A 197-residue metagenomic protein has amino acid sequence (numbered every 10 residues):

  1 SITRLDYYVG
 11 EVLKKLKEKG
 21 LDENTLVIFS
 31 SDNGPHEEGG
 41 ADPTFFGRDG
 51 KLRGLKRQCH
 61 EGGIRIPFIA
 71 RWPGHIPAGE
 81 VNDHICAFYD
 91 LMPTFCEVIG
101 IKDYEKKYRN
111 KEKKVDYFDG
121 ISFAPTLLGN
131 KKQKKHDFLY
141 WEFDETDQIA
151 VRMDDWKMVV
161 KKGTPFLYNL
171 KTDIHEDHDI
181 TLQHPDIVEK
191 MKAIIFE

Functional and structural regions predicted by a protein language model:
T3-G10, C86-P93, Y117-I121, P165 (+4 more regions): A structural signal for well-ordered alpha-helical segments within the folded catalytic domains of diverse enzymes
R4-P43: Metal-dependent active-site segment of extracytoplasmic phospho-/sulfohydrolases and closely related
D6-L13, K17, M92-C96, G100 (+4 more regions): Non-transmembrane alpha-helical segments in soluble domains of secreted/periplasmic/extracellular proteins
S30-S31, I69, F88: Generic enzyme active-site microenvironment
P35-C59, H75-H84, Y89-L170: C-terminal cap/loop subdomain of S1 sulfatases and analogous C-terminal strand-loop tails that border
G40, H178-D186: Active-site-proximal N-terminal segment of extracellular/periplasmic enzymes that hydrolyze or transfer
I76-G79, H175-D179: Short small-residue beta-strand/loop micro-motif enriched in glycine and branched aliphatics
